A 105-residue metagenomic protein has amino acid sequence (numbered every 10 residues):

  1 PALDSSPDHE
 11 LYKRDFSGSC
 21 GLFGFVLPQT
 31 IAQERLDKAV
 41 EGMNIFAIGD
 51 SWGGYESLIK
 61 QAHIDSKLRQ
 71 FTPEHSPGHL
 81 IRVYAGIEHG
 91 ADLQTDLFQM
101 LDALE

Functional and structural regions predicted by a protein language model:
P1-N44, I48-Y55, I64-P73: Conserved small-domain helix->loop->beta segment predominantly found in fold-type I
T30-I31, G42, S57-E105: PLP-dependent enzyme catalytic core of the Aspartate aminotransferase-like
